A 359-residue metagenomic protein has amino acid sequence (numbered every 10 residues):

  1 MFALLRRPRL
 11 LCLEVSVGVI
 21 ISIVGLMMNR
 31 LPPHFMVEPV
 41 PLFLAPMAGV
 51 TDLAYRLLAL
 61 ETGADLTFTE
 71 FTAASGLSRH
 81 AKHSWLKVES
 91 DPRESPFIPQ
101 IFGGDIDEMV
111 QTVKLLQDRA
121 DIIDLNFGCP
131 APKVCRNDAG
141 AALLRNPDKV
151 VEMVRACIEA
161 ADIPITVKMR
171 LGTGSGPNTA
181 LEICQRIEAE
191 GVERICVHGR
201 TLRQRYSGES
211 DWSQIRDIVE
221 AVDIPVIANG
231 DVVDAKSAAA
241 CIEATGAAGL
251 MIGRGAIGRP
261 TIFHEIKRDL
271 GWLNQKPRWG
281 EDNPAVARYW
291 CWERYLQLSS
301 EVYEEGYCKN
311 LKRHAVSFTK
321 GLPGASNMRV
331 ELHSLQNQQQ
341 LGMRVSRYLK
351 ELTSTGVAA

Functional and structural regions predicted by a protein language model:
I21-E38, L42-F43, A48, L53-A54 (+6 more regions): Alpha/beta catalytic cores of nucleotide-metabolism and tRNA/nucleoside-modifying enzymes
M28-P33, M47-Q117: Glycine-rich, positively charged N-terminal anion/phosphate-binding segment
L42-A45, T67-T69, F97-I101, I123 (+4 more regions): Hydrophobic faces of well-ordered beta-strands that scaffold small-molecule active sites in alpha/beta enzyme cores
M47-G49, T72-A74, F102-G104, G128-P130 (+4 more regions): Active-site beta-loop-alpha junctions enriched in small/polar residues
K114-I123, F127-P132, N137, K149-I224: Alpha/beta enzyme core
D138-L144: Short glycine-enriched, charge-decorated loop/helix-capping segments at active-site entrances that position
